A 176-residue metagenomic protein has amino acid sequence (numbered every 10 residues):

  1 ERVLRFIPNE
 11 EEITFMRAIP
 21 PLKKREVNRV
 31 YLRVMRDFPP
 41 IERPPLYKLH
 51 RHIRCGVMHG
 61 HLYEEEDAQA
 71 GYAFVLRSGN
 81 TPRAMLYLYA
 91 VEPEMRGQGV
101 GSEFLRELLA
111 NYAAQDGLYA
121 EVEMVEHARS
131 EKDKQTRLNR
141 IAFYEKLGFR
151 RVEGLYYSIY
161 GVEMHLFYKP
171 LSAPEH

Functional and structural regions predicted by a protein language model:
F6-K48: Short amphipathic alpha-helix that is part of the acyltransferase structural core
R36-E66: Active-site rim helix/loop that mediates acceptor-substrate recognition in acyltransferases
L62, A68-R77, R83-A90: Conserved beta-strand in the GNAT
R77-L86, R96, A114-D116, G161: A conserved beta-turn-beta hairpin within the catalytic core of GNAT-like acetyltransferases that forms part
Y89-R96, M124-E126: A short, internal acetyl-CoA/4′-phosphopantetheine-binding micro-motif in the GNAT/acyltransferase core
G97-Y112: Conserved acetyl-CoA-binding loop-helix of GNAT-fold acetyltransferases
Y112-T136: Conserved GNAT acetyl-CoA-binding A-motif
T136-L138, R150-H176: C-terminal "cap" of GNAT-fold acetyltransferases
